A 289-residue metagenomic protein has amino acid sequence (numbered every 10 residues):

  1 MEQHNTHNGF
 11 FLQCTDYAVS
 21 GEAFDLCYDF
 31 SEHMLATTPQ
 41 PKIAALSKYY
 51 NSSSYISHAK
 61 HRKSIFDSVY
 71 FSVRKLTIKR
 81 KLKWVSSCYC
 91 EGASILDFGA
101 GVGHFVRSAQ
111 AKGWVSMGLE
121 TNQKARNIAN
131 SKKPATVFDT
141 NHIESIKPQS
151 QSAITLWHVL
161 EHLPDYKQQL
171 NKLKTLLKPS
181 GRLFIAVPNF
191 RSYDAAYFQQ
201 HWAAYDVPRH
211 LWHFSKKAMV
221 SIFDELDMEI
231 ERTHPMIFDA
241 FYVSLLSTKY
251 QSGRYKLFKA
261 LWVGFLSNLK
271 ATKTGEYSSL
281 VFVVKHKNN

Functional and structural regions predicted by a protein language model:
M1-S64: N-terminal juxtadomain amphipathic helix that follows a signal peptide/anchor or precedes a small N-terminal auxiliary
E2-G9, K216-H234: A SAM-dependent methyltransferase catalytic signature shared across enzymes that methylate proteins
F11-G21, R232-N289: A C-terminal cap/extension of S-adenosyl-L-methionine-dependent methyltransferases that defines the acceptor-substrate
A23, A203-K217: Acceptor-substrate binding/catalytic loop of class I
E32-H33, P41, K217, H286-N289: Short loop segments at secondary-structure junctions
K63-F66, F198-V207, L246-G253: Short glycine/proline- and charge-enriched loop/turn segments that cap or connect secondary-structure elements
F66-K81: Conserved SAM-binding loop and adjacent beta-strand
T77-F198, L211-E225, F238, Y277-H286: Conserved SAM-binding loop
